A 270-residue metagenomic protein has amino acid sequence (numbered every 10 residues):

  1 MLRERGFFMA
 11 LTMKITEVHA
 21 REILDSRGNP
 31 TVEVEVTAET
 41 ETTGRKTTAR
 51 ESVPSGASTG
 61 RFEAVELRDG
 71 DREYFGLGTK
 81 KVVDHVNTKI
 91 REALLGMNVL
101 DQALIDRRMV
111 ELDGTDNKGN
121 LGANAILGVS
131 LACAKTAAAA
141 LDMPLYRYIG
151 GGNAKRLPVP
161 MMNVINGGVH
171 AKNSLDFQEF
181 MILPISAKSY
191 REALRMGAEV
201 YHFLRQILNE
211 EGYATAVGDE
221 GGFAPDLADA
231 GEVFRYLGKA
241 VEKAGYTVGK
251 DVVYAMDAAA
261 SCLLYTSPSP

Functional and structural regions predicted by a protein language model:
M1-F8: Short, Lys/Arg-enriched N-terminal segments with co-localized hydrophobic residues within the first ~10-30 amino acids
M9-P30: Short, Gly/Pro- and small/polar-rich lid/capping loops
A57-M143, L194, G222: Metal- or metallocofactor-binding catalytic centers and their adjacent structured scaffolds across diverse enzyme
V99-I105, A123, L145-Y148, R205-G222 (+1 more regions): Flexible, glycine/charged-enriched surface loops at secondary-structure junctions
K155-V159, N163-G167, A171-A216: Mobile "lid/hinge" segments at catalytic clefts and subdomain interfaces of large enzymes
M162-N163, Y254-M256: Hydrophobic faces of well-ordered beta-strands that scaffold small-molecule active sites in alpha/beta enzyme cores
P225-K243: Active-site pocket-lining segments that scaffold enzyme catalytic pockets across diverse folds
Y265-P270: Conserved small/polar residues in nucleotide/adenosyl-binding loops
